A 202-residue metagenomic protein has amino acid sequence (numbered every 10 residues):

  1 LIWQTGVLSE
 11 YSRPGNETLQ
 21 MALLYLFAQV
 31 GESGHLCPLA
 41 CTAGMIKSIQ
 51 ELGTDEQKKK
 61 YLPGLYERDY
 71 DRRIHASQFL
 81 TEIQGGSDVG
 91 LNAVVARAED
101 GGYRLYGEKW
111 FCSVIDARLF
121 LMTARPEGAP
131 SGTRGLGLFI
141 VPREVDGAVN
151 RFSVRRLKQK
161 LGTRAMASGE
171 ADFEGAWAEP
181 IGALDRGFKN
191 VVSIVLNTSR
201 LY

Functional and structural regions predicted by a protein language model:
L1-K47, K58, P63: Structured, charged N-terminal subsegments at the starts of enzyme catalytic cores and at intra-chain domain/subunit
E17-A22, L36, A40-G44, E56-K60 (+9 more regions): Generic recognition of stable, solvent-exposed alpha-helical segments in well-folded globular domains
M45, T54, Q78, L105-G107 (+2 more regions): Buried hydrophobic positions in well-ordered alpha/beta secondary-structure cores of metabolic enzymes
G53-V94, A98-G101: Internal maturation/activation junctions in enzymes
Q84-S87, F111-S113, P130, K160-A167: Short Gly/Pro-enriched turn/cap motifs at secondary-structure boundaries
L91-A98, T123-A124, A171, G175: Short beta-strand elements
G102-R151: A short core secondary-structure module
D146-R151, R155, A167-S199: A glycine-rich, basic-preceded beta-loop-alpha segment at the flavin cofactor/substrate interface of flavin-utilizing
